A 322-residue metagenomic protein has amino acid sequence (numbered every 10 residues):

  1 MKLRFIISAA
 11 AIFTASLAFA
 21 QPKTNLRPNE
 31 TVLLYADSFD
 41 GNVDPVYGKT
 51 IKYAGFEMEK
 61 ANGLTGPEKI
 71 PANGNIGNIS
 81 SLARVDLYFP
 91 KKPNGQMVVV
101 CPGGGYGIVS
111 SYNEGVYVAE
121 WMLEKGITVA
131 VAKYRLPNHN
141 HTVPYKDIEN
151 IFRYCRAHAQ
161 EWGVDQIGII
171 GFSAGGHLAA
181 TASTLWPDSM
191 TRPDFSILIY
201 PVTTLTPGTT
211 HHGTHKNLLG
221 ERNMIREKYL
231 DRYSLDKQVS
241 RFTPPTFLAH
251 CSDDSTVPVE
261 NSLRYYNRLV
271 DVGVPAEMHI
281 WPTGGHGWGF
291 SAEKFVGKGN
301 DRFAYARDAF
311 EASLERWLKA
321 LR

Functional and structural regions predicted by a protein language model:
P22-P93: N-terminal cap/lid segment of alpha/beta-hydrolase-fold proteins
T65-I70, V202-Q238, P244: Mobile cap/lid helix-loop segments that gate and shape the active-site cleft of serine hydrolases
G95-G103: Short beta-strand element of the alpha/beta-hydrolase
V109-V118, A130-Q166, A304-A306: Catalytic nucleophile-loop/oxyanion-hole region of alpha/beta-hydrolase and closely related hydrolase-like folds
K146, N150-T214, L230, L235: Primarily recognizes the serine-hydrolase "nucleophile elbow" in alpha/beta-hydrolase and SGNH/GDSL folds
F242, L248-H250, D254: Short beta-strand/loop motif that positions the catalytic acidic residue of the alpha/beta-hydrolase fold
S255-R264: Conserved alpha/beta-hydrolase "acid-adjacent" motif
L263-R322: C-terminal catalytic histidine-bearing segment of alpha/beta-hydrolase fold enzymes
